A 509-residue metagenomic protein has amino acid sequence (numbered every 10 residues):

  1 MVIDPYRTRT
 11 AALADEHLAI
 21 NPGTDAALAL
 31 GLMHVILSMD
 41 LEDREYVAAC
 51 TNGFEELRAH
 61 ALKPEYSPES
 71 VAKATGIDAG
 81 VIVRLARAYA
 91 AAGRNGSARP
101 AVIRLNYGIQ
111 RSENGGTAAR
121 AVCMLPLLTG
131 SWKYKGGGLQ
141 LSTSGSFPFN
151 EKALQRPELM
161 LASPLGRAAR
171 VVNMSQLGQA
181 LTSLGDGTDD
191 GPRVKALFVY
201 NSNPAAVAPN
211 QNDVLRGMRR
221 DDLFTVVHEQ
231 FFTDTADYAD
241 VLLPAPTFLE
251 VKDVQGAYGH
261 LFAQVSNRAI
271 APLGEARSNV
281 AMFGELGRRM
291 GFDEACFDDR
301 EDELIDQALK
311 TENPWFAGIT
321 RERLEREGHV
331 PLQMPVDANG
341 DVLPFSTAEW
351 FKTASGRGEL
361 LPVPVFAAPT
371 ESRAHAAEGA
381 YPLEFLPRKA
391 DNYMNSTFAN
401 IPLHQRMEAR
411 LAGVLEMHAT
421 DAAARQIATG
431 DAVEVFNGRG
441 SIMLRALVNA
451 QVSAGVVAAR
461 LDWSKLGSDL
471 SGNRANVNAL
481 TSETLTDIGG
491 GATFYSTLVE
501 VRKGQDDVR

Functional and structural regions predicted by a protein language model:
M1, A26-L30, K73, C123-Y238 (+2 more regions): Extended redox/cofactor-interaction regions of prokaryotic respiratory oxidoreductases
Y6-A98: Long, well-ordered, tryptophan-enriched scaffold segments
Y6-R9, F232-S266: Flexible glycine/proline-rich, aromatic-decorated loop/lid segments
L13-A14, G53, P64-S70, R104-I109 (+1 more regions): Flexible glycine/proline-enriched surface loops and loop-helix/loop-strand junctions
E42-V47, A98-V102, K133-Q140, E294-E301: Flexible, glycine/charged-enriched surface loops at secondary-structure junctions
A49-N52, N106-G108, G138-P148, D299-N313 (+1 more regions): A glycine-rich phosphate-binding loop feature that marks nucleotide/adenosyl-phosphate handling sites
V214, R220-F224, H228-F231, V265-R288 (+1 more regions): Phosphate/diphosphate-binding loops
L273, N279-E327, I401-E416, T420-R509: Long, contiguous, secondary-structure-rich segments that constitute the structural scaffold of globular domains
